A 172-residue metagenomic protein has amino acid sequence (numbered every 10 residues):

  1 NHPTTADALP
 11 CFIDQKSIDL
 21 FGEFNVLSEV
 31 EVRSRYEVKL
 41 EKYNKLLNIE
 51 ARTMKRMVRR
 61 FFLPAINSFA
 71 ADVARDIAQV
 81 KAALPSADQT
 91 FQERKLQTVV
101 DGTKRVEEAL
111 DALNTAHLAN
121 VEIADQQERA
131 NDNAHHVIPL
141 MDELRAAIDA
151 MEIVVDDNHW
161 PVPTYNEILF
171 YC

Functional and structural regions predicted by a protein language model:
N1-C172: C-terminal amphipathic alpha-helical interaction region
